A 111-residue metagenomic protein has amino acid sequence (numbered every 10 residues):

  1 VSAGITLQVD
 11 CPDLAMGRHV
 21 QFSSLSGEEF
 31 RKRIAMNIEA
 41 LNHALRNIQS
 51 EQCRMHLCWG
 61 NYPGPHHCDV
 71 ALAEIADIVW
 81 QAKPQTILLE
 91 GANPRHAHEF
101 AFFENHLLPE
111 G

Functional and structural regions predicted by a protein language model:
V1-G111: Domain-level signal for soluble alpha/beta catalytic cores
